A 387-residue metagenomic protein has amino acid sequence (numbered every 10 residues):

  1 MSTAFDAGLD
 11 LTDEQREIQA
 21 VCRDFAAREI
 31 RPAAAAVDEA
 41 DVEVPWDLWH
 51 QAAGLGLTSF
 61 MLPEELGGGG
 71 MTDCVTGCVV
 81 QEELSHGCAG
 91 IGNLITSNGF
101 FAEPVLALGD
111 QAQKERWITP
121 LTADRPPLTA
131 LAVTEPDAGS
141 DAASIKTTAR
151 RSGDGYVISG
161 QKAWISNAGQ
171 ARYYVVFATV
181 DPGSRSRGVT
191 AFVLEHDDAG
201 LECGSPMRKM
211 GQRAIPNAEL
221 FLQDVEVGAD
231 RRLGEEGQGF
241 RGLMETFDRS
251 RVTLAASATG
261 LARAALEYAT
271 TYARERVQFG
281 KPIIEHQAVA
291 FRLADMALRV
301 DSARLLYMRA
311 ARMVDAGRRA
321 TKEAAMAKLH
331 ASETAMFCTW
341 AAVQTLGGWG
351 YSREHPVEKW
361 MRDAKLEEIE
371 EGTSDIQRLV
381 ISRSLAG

Functional and structural regions predicted by a protein language model:
M1-G87, I91, L108-Q113, D124 (+3 more regions): Alpha-helical interface subdomain recognition
M71-T72, D141-A143, N167-R172, R185-G188 (+2 more regions): Short glycine/proline-enriched turns and hinge-like loops at secondary-structure junctions
G92-A112, G139: N-terminal glycine-rich flavin-associated loop
I95, D137-S140, W164-N167, D181-G183 (+1 more regions): Short Gly/Pro-enriched turn/cap motifs at secondary-structure boundaries
D124-V133: A short, Trp-centered hydrophobic/proline-enriched beta-strand micro-motif
S144-K146, D197-G228: Flexible, small-/acidic-enriched active-site or ligand-binding loops
S159-C203: A short core secondary-structure module
Q223-G242: Long, acidic (Asp/Glu-rich), low-complexity accessory segments flanking structured domains
